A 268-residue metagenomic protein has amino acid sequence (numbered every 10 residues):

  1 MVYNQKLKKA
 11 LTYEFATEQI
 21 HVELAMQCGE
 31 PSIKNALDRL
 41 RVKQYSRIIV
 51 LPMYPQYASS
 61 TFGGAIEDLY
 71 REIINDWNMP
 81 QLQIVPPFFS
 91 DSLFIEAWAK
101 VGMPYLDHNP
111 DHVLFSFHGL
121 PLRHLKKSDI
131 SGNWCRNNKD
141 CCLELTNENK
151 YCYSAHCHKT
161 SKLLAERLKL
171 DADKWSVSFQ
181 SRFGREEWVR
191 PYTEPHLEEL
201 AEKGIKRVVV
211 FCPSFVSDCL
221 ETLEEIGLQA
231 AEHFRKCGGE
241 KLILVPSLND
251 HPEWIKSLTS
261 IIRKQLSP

Functional and structural regions predicted by a protein language model:
M1-P268: Active-site-proximal alpha-helix that buttresses catalytic centers in soluble enzyme cores
